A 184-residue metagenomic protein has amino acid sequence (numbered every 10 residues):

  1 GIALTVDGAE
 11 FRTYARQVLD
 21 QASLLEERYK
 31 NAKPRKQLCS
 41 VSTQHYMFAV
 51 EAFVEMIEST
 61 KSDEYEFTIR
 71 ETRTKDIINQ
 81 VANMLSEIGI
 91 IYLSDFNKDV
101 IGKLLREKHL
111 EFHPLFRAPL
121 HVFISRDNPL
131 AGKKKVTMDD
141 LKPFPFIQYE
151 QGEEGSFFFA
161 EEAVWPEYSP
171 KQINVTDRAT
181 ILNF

Functional and structural regions predicted by a protein language model:
G1-Q21: Basic, amphipathic "hinge/linker" alpha-helix immediately C-terminal to the N-terminal HTH DNA-binding motif
T5-G8, V81-A82, L141, N183-F184: Hydrophobic residues within well-ordered alpha-helices
R16-D20, L24-E27, A32-Q80: N-terminal winged-helix
K33, L104-L120, I124-F146: Flexible hinge/capping segments at coil-to-helix
L38-Q44, G89, F123, I147: Short, well-ordered beta-strand segments
A49-E55, K98, L130, K134 (+2 more regions): Secondary-structure junction motif
V54-S59, K75-L120, I124: Short beta-strand-centered segments that line the small-molecule binding cleft or hinge of alpha/beta clamshell
R73, A82-E87, Y92, Q151-F184: Hydrophobic hinge/microswitch elements
